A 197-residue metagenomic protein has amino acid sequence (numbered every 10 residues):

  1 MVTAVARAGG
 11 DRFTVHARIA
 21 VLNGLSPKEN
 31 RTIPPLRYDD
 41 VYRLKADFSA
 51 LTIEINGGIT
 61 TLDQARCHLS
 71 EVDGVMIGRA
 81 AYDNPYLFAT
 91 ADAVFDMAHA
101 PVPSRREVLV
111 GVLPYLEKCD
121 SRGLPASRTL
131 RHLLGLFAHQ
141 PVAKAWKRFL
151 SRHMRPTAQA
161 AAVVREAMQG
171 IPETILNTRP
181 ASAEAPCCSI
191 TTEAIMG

Functional and structural regions predicted by a protein language model:
V2-T3, A8-R12, T32-I55, I59-G197: Alpha/beta catalytic cores of nucleotide-metabolism and tRNA/nucleoside-modifying enzymes
A17-R31: Glycine-rich, proline-tolerant flexible connector loops at the mouths of alpha/beta enzymes
